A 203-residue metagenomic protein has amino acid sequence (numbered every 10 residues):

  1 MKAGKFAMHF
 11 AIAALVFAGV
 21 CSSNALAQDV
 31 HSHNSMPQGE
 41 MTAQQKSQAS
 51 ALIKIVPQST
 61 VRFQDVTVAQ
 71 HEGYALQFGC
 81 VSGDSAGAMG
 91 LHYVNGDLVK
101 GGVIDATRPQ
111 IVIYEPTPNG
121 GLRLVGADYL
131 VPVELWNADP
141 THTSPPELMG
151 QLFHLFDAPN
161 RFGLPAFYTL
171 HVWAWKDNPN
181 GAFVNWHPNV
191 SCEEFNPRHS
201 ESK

Functional and structural regions predicted by a protein language model:
M1-A11: Bacterial N-terminal signal peptides that target proteins for export
K2, L26-Q28: N-terminal acidic, proline/glycine-rich, low-complexity intrinsically disordered segments
I12-A13, V99: Residues at structural and domain junctions
V16-A25: C-terminal segment of classical bacterial N-terminal signal peptides
Q28-K203: Primary mode marks residue(s) on the alpha4-beta5-alpha5 output face of response regulator receiver
